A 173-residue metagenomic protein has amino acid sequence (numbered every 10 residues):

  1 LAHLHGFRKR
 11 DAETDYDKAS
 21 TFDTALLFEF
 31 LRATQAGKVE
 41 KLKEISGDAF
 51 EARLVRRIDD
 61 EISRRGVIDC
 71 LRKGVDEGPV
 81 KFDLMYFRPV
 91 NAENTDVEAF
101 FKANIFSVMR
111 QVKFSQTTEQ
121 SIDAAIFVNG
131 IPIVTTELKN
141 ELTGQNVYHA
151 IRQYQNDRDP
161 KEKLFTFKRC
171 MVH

Functional and structural regions predicted by a protein language model:
A2-H173: An alpha-helical interface "stripe"
